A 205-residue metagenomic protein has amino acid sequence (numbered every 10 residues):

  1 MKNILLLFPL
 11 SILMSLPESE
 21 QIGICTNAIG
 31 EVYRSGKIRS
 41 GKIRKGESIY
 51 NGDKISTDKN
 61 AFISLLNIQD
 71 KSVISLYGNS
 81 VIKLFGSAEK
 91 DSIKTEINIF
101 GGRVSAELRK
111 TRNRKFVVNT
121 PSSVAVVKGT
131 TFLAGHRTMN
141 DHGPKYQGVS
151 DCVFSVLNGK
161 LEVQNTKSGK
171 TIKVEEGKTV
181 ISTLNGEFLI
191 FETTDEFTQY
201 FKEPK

Functional and structural regions predicted by a protein language model:
I4-L13: Sec-dependent N-terminal signal peptides
E18-K54, D58-N60, L66-K205: Flexible, surface-exposed loop/linker segments and immediately adjacent secondary-structure boundaries
